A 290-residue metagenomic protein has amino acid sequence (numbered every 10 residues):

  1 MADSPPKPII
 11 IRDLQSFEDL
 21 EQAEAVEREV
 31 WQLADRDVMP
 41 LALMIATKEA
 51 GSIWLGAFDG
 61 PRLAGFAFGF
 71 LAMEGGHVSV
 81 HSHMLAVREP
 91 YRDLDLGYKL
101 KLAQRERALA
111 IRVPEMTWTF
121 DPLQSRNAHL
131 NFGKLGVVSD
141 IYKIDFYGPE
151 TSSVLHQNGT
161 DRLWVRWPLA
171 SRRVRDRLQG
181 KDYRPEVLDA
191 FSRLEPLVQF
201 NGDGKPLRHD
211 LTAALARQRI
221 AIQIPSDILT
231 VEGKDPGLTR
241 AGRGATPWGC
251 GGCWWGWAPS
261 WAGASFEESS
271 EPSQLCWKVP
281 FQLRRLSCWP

Functional and structural regions predicted by a protein language model:
I9-E89, P225, A258, S265: A conserved beta-strand-loop-helix scaffold within acyl/acetyltransferase catalytic domains
V87, D93-A108, N127, L238-G249: Conserved acetyl-CoA-binding loop-helix of GNAT-fold acetyltransferases
A108-D121, A262-A264: Conserved GNAT acetyl-CoA-binding A-motif
T119, G136-L155: Conserved catalytic-core motifs of GNAT/GCN5-like acyltransferases
N131-Y142, L275, F281: Conserved acetyl-CoA-binding loop of GNAT-fold acetyltransferases
F146-L178, P290: C-terminal "cap" of GNAT-fold acetyltransferases
W167-K234: A conserved mid-domain beta-alpha-beta active-site/ligand-binding segment of alpha/beta enzyme cores
G204-L275, F281, R285, P290: Charged, low-complexity intrinsically disordered regulatory/assembly segments
